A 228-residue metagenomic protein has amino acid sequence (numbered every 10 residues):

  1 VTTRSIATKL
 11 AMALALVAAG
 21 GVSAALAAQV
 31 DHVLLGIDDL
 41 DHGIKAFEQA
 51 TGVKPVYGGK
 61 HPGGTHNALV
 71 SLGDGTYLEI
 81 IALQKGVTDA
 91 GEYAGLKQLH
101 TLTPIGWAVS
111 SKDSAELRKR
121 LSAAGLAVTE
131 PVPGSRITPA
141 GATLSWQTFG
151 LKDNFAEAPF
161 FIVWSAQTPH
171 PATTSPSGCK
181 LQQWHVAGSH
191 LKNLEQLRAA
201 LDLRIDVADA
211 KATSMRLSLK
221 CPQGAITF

Functional and structural regions predicted by a protein language model:
V1-A7: N-terminal secretory signal peptides that target proteins for export/translocation
K9-G21: Bacterial N-terminal signal peptides
G20-A28, H61-G63: N-terminal short leaders/motifs
A25-L40, L102-K112, F160-K192: N-terminal beta-strand motif that seeds the catalytic metal site of vicinal oxygen chelate
L40-K54, R120-A124, H190-L201: Amphipathic alpha-helical segments
L40-L96: Glycine/small-residue-rich interface belts in oligomeric ring/scaffold proteins and their assembly partners
L69-G73, L78-A82, A115-H185, L201-F228: Vicinal oxygen chelate
L83-L117, L121: A basic- and aromatic-enriched beta-loop-alpha substructure that forms the phosphate/nucleotide- and DNA/RNA-contacting
